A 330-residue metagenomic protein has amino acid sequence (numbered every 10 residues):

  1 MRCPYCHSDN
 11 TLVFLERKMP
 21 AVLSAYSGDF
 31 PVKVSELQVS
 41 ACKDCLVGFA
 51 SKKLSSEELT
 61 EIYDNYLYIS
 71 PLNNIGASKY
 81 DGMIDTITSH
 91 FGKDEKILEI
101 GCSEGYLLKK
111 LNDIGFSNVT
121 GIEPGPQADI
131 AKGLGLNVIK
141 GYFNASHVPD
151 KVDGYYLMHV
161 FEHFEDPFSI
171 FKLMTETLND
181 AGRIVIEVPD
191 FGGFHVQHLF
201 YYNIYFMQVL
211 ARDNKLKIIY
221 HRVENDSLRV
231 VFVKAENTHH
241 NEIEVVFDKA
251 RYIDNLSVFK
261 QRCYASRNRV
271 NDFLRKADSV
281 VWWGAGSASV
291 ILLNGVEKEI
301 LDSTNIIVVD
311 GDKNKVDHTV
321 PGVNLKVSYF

Functional and structural regions predicted by a protein language model:
M1-I75, V231: N-terminal juxtadomain amphipathic helix that follows a signal peptide/anchor or precedes a small N-terminal auxiliary
L12, T120, I139, I219 (+1 more regions): General small-molecule cofactor/ligand-binding pocket signal
L12-R17, L216-S227: Conserved S-adenosyl-L-methionine
P20, G125-P126, A145, E224-D226: Conserved beta-strand edge residues that scaffold enzyme active sites
Y68-A77, I253-Q261: Class I SAM-dependent methyltransferase Rossmann-like catalytic core, especially the SAM/SAH-binding loop
I75-K79, D166, R262-S266: Soluble or luminal CAZymes and related metallo-dependent hydrolases
I84-N214, F232-K234, V290-I291, G295-V296 (+1 more regions): Conserved SAM-binding loop
I87, V231-F330: Hydrophobic, well-ordered beta-alpha structural blocks that scaffold small-molecule cofactor pockets
